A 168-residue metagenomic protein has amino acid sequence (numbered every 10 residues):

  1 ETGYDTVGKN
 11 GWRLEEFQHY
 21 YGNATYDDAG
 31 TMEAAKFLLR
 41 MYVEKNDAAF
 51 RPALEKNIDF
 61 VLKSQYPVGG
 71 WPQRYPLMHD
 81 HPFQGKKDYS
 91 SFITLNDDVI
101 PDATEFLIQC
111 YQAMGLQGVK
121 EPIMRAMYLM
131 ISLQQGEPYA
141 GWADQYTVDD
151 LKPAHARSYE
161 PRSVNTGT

Functional and structural regions predicted by a protein language model:
E1, A53-G70, P122-Y139: Long, well-ordered core segments of solenoidal/helical folds
T2-A24, P72-T94, A140-T168: Carbohydrate-binding/catalytic loop surfaces
Y20-T25, L39, K45-N46, S90-I93 (+1 more regions): Second-shell loop/turn segments in exported
T25-D28, E44, A48, P67 (+2 more regions): Histone-fold recognition with a strong bias for associated Lys/Arg-rich disordered tails
T25-E33, A49, T94-D102, T168: Aromatic- and histidine-enriched alpha-helix N-cap/loop-to-helix transition segments that scaffold the rims
M32-D47, D102-L116: Well-ordered alpha-helical scaffold segments within catalytic/enzyme domains
N46-A53, Q117-P122: Surface-exposed patches in mature extracellular/periplasmic domains of secreted proteins
V99-P101, E105-I108, Q112-A140: Solenoidal tandem-repeat scaffolds enriched in leucines and small polar residues
